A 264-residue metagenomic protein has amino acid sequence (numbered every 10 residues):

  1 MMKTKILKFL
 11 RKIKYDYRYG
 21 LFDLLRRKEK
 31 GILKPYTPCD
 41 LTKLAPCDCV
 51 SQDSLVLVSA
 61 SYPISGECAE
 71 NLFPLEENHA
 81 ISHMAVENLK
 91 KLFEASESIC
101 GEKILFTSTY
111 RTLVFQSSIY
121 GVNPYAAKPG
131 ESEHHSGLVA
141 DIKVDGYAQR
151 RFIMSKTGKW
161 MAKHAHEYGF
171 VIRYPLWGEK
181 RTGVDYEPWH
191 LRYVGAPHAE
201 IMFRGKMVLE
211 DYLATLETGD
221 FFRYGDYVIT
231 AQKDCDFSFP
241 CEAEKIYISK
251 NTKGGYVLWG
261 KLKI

Functional and structural regions predicted by a protein language model:
M1-I264: Extracytoplasmic cell-surface/polysaccharide-interacting catalytic and binding patches
